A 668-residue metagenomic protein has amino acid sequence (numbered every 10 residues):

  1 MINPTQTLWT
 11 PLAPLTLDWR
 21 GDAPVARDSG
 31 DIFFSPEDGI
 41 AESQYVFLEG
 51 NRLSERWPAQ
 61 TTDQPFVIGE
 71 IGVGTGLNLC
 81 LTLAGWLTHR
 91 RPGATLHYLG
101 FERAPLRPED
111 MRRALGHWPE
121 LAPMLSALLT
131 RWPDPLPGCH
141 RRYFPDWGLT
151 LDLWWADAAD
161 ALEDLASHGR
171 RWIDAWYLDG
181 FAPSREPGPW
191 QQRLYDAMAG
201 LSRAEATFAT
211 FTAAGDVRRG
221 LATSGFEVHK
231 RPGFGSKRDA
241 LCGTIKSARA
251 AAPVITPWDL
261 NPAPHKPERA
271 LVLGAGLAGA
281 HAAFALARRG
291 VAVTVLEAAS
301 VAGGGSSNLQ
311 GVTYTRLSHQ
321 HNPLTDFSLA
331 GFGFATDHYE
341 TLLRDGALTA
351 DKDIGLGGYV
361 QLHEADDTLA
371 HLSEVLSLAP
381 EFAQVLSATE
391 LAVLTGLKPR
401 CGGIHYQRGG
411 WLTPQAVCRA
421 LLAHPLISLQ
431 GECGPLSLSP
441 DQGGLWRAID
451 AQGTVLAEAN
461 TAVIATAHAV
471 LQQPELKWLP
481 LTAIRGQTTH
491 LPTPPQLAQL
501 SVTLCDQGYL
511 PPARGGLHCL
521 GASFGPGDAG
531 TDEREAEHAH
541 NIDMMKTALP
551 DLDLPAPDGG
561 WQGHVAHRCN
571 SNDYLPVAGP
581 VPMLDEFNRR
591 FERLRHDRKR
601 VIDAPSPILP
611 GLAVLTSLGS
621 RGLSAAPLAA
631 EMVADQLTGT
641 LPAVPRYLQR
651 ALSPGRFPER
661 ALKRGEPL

Functional and structural regions predicted by a protein language model:
M1-V67, L83-E120, G655: Rossmann-like AdoMet
A59-R171, Q192: The AdoMet/dcAdoMet-binding core of the Class I SAM-like
A122, H319-Q320, T349-Q361, A388-L422 (+2 more regions): Helix-loop-beta segment of a Rossmann-like dinucleotide-binding subdomain
R288-S307: Glycine-rich FAD pyrophosphate-binding loop
V312-L394: Dinucleotide-binding Rossmann-like beta1-alpha1 core, especially the glycine-rich loop that anchors the ADP
I404-Q452, L456-T461, A465-V470: Helical element adjacent to the flavin cofactor pocket in flavoenzyme catalytic cores
I449-A451, V455-D543, A548-Q562: Flavin-dependent oxidoreductases
P555-L668: C-terminal catalytic lobe of FAD-dependent flavoproteins
